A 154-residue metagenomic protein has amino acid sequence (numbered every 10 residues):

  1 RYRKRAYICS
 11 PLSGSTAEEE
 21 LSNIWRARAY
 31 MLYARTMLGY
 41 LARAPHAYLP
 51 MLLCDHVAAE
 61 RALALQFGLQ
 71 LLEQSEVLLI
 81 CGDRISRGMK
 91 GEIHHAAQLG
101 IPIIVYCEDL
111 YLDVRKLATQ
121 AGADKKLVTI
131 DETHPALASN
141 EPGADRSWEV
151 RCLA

Functional and structural regions predicted by a protein language model:
R1-A154: Conserved catalytic or regulatory cores that recognize and/or transform ribose-phosphate-containing ligands
